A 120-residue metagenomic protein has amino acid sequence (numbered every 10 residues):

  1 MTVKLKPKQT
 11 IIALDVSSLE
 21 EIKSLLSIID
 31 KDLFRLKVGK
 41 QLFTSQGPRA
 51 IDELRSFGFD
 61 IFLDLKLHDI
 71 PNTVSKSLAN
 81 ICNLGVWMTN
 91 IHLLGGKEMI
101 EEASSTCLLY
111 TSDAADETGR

Functional and structural regions predicted by a protein language model:
M1-L63, L67-M88, L93-G95: Conserved N-terminal beta1-alpha1 strand-loop-helix module at the mouth
K23, V74, E101-E102, R120: Short, well-ordered secondary-structure micro-motifs
L42, M99, D116: Short, flexible micro-motifs
K97-S112: Non-catalytic structural scaffold of enzyme domains
Y110-R120: Single conserved hydrophobic/aromatic residue that forms the stacking wall/gate of nucleotide- or nucleobase-binding
